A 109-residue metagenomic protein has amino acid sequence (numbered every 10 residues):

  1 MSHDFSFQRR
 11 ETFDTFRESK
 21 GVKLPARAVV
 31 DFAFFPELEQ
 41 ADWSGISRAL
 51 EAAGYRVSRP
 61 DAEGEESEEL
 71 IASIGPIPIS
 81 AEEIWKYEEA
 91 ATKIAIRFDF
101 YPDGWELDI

Functional and structural regions predicted by a protein language model:
M1-I109: Long, contiguous binding/interaction regions
